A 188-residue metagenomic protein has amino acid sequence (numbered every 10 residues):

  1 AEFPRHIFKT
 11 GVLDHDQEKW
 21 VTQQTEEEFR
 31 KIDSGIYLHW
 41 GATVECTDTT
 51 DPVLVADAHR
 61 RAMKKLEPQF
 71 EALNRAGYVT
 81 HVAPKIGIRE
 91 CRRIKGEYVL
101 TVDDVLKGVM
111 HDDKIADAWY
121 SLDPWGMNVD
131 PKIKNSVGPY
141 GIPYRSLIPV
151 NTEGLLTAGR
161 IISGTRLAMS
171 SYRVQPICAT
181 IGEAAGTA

Functional and structural regions predicted by a protein language model:
A1-T187: Flavin (FAD/FMN)-binding glycine-rich loop and adjacent Rossmann-like elements that form
